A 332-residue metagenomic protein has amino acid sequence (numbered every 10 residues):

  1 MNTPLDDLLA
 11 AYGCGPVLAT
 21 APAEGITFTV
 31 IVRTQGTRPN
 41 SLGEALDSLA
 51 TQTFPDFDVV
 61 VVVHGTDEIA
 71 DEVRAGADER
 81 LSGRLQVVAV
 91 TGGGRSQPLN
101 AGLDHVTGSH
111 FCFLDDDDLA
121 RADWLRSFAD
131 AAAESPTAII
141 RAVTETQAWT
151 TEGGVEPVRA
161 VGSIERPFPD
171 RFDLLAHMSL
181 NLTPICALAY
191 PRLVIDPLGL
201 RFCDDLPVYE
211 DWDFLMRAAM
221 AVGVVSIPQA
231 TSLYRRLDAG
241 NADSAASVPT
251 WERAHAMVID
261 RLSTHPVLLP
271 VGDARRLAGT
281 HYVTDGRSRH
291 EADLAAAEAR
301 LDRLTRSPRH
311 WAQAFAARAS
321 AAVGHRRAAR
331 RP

Functional and structural regions predicted by a protein language model:
M1-S48: N-proximal low-complexity "stem/linker" segments adjacent to membrane-targeting elements
V30, F168-H255: Conserved nucleotide-sugar donor-binding catalytic segment
D47-D56: Short, acidic, metal-binding catalytic loop of nucleotide-sugar glycosyltransferases
D56-E68, Q86-T91: Short beta-strand/loop segment that forms part of the nucleotide-sugar
V90-V106: Glycine-rich, basic loop-to-helix element that forms the pyrophosphate-binding segment of sugar-nucleotide handling
F111: Short aromatic/hydrophobic "clamp" motif used to bind/position activated sugar donors
D123-V158: Conserved donor NDP-sugar-binding/catalytic core segment of glycosyltransferases
A256, D260, T264-P332: Boundary detector for helix-to-coil junctions that initiate low-complexity/charged tails
